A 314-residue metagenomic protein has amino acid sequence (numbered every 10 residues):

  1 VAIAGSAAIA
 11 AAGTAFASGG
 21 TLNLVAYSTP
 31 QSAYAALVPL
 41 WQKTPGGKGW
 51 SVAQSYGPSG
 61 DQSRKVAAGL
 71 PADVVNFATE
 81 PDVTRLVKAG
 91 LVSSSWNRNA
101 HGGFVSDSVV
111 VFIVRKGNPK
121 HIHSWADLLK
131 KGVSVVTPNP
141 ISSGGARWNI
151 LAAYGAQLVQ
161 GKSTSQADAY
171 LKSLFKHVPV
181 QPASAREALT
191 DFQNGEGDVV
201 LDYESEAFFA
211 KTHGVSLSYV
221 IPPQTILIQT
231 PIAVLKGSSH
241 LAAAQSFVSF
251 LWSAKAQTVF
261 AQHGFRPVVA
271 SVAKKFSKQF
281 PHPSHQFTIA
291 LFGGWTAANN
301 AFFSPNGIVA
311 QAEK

Functional and structural regions predicted by a protein language model:
V1-T21: Short, low-complexity disordered leader/linker segments with a strong preference for bacterial N-terminal type II
A17, A242-K314: Extracellular/periplasmic juxtamembrane helices and adjacent flexible linkers that interface with membrane partners
S18-S142: N-terminal segment of the mature folded domain
T29-A35, I141-D168: Bilobed "Venus flytrap"/periplasmic-binding protein-like clamshell domains and structurally analogous long
S95-V105, A126, K211-I226, L235-K236: Short beta-strand->loop
V110-N118, I228-A243, V259-A261: A bilobed periplasmic-binding-protein/Venus flytrap-type ligand-binding module shared by bacterial periplasmic
G117-H123, S142, G155-S163, G237-A244: Short helix-loop capping/hinge motifs at secondary-structure junctions, enriched in acidic/polar residues
Q160-P223, P231: Ligand-binding pocket segment of bilobal, Venus flytrap-like solute-binding proteins
